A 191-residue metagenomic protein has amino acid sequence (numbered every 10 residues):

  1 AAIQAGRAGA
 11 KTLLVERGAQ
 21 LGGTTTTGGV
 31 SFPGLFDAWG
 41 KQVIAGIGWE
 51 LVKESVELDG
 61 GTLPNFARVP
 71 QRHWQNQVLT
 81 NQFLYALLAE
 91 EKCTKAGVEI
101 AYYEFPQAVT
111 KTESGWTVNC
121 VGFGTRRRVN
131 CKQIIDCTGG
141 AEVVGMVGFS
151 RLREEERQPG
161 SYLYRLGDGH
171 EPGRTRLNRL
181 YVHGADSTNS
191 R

Functional and structural regions predicted by a protein language model:
A1-L13: N-terminal Rossmann-like FAD-binding beta1-loop-alpha1 element of flavoenzymes
I3, E91, E142: Surface-exposed charge patches
G6, T94, G145: Anion (oxyanion) recognition and catalysis
A10-K11, E16-A108, T112, L152 (+1 more regions): Conserved N-terminal/central alpha/beta ligand/cofactor-binding core
T24, A86, Y103, G122-Q133 (+1 more regions): Flavin (FAD/FMN)-binding glycine-rich loop and adjacent Rossmann-like elements that form
K92-E99, N119-C120, D136-G139: N-terminal glycine-rich phosphate/pyrophosphate-binding loop and immediately adjacent elements
T110-R128: Conserved beta-strand-loop-beta-strand element in the redox core of flavoprotein oxidoreductases
